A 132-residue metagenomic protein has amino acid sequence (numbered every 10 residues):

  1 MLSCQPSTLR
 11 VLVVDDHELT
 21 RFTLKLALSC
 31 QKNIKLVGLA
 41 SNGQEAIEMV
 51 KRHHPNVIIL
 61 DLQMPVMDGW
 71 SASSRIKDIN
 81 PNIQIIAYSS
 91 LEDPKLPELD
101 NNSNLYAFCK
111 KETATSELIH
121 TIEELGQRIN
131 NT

Functional and structural regions predicted by a protein language model:
M1-R10, S116-T132: Non-catalytic signal-transmission and effector/linker regions of two-component phosphorelay proteins
D15, D61: Active-site residues of response regulator receiver
E18-G38: Two-component/phosphorelay signaling modules centered on CheY-like receiver
N42-E45, D68-S71: Acidic catalytic/metal-coordinating carboxylates
H53-I59: Active-site beta3 strand of CheY-like receiver
M64: Receiver (REC) domain active-site loop signature in two-component systems and cognate sites in sensor histidine kinases
S71, L91-E124: Alpha4 helix (beta4-alpha4-beta5 surface) of REC/receiver domains from two-component response regulators
